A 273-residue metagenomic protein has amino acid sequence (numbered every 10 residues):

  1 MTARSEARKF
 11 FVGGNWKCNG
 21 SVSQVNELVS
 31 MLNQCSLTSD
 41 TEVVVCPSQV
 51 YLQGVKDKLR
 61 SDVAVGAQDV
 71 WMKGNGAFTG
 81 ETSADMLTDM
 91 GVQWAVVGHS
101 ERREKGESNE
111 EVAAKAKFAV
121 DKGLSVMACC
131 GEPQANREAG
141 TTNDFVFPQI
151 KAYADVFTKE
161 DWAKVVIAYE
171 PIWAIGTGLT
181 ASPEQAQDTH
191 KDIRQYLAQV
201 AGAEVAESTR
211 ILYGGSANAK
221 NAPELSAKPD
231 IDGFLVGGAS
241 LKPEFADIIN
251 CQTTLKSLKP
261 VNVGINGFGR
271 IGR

Functional and structural regions predicted by a protein language model:
T2-S257: Active-site loop-to-helix "anion-binding N-cap" substructures in soluble metabolic enzymes
V261-R273: Glycine-rich adenosine-cofactor-binding loop
